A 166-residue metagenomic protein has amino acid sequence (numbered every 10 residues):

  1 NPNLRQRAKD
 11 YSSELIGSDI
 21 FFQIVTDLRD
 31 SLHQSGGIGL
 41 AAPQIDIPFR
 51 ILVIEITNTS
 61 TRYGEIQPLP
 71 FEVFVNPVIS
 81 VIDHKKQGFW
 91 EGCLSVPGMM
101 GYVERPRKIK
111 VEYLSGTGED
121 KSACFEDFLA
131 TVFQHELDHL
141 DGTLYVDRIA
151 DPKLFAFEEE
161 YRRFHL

Functional and structural regions predicted by a protein language model:
N1-L166: Positively charged
